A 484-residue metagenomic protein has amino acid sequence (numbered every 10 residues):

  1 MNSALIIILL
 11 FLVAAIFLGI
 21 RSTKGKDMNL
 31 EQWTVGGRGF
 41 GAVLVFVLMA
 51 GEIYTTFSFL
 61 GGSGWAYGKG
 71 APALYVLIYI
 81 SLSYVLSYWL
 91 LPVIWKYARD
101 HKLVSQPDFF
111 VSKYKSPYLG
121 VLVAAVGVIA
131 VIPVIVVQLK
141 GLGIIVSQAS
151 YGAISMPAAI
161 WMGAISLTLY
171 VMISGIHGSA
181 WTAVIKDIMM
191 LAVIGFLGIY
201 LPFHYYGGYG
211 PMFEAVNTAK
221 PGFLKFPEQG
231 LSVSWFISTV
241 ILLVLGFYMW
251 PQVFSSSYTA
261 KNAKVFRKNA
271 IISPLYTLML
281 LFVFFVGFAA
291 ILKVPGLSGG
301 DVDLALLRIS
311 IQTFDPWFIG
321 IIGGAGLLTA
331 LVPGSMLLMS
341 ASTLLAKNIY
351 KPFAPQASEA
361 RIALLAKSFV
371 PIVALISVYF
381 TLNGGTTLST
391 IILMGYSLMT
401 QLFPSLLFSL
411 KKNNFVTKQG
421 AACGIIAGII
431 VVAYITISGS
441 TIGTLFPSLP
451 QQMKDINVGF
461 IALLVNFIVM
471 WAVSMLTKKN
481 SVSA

Functional and structural regions predicted by a protein language model:
M1-A484: Membrane-embedded helix-loop-helix hairpins and adjacent transmembrane boundary segments in multi-pass transporters
